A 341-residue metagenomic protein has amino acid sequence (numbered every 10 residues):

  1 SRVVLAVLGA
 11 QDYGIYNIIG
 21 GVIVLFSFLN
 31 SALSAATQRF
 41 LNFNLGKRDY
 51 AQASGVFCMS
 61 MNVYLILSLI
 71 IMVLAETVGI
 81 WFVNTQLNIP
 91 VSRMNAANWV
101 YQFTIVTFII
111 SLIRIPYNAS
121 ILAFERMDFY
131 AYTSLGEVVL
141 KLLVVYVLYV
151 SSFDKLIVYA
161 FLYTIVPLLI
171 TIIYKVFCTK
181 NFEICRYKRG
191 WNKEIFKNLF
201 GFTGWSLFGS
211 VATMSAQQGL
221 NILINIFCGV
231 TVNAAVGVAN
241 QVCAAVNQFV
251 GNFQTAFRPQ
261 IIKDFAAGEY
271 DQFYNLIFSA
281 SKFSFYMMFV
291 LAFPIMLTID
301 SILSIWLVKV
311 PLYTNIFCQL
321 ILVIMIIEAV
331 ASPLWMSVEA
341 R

Functional and structural regions predicted by a protein language model:
S1-Y13, N84-P90, Y149-S152, M214-A245 (+2 more regions): Helix-terminus/linker motif at the lipid-water interface of multi-pass membrane proteins
V4-L25, V56, L156-F161, E194-T203 (+3 more regions): Interfacial/gating helices of multi-pass transporter permease domains
Y16-S31, G209, T213, Q217 (+3 more regions): Transmembrane helix-bundle signature of multi-pass secondary active exporters and lipid flippases
S31-K47, A123, F182-E183, A239 (+2 more regions): Helix-loop junctions and terminal segments of transmembrane helices in multi-pass membrane transport/translocation
M59-L87, V147, I172, I277-A331: Alpha-helical transmembrane segments of multi-pass membrane transport and lipid-handling proteins
Q102, Y132-N181, G201-F202, V236 (+1 more regions): Hydrophobic alpha-helical transmembrane segments
I109-G136, I157, V323-R341: Membrane-interface junctions at transmembrane-helix termini in multi-pass inner-membrane proteins
L156-A160, I172-Q217, Q260-N275: Interhelical loop/hinge segments that connect adjacent transmembrane helices in multipass membrane
